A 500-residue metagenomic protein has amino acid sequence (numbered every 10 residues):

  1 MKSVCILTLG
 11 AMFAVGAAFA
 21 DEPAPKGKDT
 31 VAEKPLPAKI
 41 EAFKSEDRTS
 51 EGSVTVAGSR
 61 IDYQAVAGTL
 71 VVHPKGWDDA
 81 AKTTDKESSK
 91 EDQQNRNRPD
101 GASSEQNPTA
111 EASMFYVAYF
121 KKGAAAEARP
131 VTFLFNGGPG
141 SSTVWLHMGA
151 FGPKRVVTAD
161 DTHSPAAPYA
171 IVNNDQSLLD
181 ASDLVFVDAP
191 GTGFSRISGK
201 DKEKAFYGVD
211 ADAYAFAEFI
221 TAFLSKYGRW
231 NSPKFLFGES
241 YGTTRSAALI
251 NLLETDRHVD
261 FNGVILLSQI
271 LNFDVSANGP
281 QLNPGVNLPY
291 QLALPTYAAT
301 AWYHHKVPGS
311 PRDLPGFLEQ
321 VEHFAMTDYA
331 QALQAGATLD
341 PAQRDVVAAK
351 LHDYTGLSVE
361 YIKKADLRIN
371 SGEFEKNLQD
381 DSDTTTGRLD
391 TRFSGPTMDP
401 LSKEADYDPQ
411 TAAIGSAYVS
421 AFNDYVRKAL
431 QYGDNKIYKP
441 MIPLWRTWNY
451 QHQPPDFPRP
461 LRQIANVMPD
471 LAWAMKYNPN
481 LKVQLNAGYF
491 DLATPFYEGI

Functional and structural regions predicted by a protein language model:
C5-G16: Bacterial N-terminal signal peptides
D21-L36, W77-A205: N-terminal cap/lid subdomain of alpha/beta-hydrolase-fold enzymes
E41-D78: Mature N-terminal segment immediately following signal peptide/propeptide cleavage in secreted/periplasmic
K75, R96-A102, V156-N231, D274-S276 (+10 more regions): Active-site-proximal cap/loop segments of hydrolase catalytic domains
P153-T158, I250, E254-G356: A catalytic-pocket lid/entrance helix-loop region that shapes and gates access to the active site across common
G228-Y241: Alpha/beta-hydrolase fold nucleophile elbow
G242-A247: Catalytic nucleophile loop
A335-A487, L492-T494: Alpha/beta-hydrolase fold catalytic core
